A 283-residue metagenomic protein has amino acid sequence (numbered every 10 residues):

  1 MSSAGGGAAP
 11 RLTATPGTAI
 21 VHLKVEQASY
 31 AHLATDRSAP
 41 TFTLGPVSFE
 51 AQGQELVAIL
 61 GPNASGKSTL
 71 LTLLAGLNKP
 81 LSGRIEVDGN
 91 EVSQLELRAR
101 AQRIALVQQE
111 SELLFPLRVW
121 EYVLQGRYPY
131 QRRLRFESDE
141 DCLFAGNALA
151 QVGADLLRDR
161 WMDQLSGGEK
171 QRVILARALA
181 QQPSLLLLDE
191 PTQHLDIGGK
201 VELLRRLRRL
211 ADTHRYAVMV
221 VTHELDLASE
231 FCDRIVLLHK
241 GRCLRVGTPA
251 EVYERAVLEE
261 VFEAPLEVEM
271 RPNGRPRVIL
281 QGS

Functional and structural regions predicted by a protein language model:
L60-P62: The feature captures the beta-strand-to-loop junction immediately N-terminal to the Walker
A75: Helix-to-loop junction immediately C-terminal to a conserved catalytic motif
G83-E91, R100: Conserved ABC transporter NBD signature motif
W161-L165, E169: Conserved ABC ATPase signature
Q182: Conserved catalytic motifs of ABC-family nucleotide-binding domains
L186-E190: Catalytic Walker B motif of ABC-type/P-loop ATPase nucleotide-binding domains
V261-S283: ABC ATPase nucleotide-binding domains
